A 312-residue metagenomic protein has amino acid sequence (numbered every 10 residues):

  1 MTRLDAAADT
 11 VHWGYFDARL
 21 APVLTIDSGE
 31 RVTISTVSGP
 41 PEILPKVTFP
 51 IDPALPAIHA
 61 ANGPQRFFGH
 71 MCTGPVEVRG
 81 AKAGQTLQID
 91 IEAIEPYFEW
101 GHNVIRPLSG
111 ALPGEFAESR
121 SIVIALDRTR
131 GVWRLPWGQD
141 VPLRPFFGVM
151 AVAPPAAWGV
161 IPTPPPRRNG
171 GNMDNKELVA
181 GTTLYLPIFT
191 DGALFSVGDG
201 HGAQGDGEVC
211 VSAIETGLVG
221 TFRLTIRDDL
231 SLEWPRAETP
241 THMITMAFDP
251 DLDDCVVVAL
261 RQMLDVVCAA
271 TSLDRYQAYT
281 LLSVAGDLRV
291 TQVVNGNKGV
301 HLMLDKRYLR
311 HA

Functional and structural regions predicted by a protein language model:
T2-P64: N-terminal, Lys/Arg-enriched amphipathic/low-complexity engagement segments that precede the first folded domain
A7-D17, Q65-T73, I161-N169, M263: Short, structured beta-strand/loop micro-motifs enriched in basic residues and often containing a Trp
I34, T86-I89, L186: A generic structural signal for residues embedded in beta-strands
G39-I51, I94-V104, G192-G202, T291-V294: Short, Lys/Arg- and Gly-enriched loop/turn segments at beta-strand edges
F67-M71, E92-V179: Intrinsically disordered, low-complexity linker/loop segments enriched in Gly/Pro and charged/polar residues
L143-D253: Conserved mixed alpha/beta catalytic, RNA-binding, or beta-rich assembly cores of soluble enzyme, regulatory
